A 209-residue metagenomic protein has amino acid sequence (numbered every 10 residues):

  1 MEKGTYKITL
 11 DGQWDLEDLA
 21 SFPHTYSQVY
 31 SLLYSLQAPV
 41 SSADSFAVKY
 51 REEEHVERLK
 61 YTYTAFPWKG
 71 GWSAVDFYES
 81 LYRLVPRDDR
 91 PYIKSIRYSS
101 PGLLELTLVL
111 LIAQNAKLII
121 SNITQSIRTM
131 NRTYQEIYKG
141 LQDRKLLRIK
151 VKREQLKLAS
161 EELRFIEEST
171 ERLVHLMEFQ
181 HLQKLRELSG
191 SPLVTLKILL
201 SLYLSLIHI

Functional and structural regions predicted by a protein language model:
M1-L108: Membrane-active, amphipathic/fusogenic segments and juxtamembrane/transmembrane anchors that bind or insert into lipid
K3, K7, K49, K60 (+9 more regions): Context-gated lysine
Q28-S31, S35-A38, P86, E171 (+3 more regions): Generic surface-pattern signal
L110-R186: Periodic self-assembly scaffolds
L188, P192-L193, K197-Y203: Conformational-control "hinges and anchors"
I207-I209: Conserved small/polar residues in nucleotide/adenosyl-binding loops
